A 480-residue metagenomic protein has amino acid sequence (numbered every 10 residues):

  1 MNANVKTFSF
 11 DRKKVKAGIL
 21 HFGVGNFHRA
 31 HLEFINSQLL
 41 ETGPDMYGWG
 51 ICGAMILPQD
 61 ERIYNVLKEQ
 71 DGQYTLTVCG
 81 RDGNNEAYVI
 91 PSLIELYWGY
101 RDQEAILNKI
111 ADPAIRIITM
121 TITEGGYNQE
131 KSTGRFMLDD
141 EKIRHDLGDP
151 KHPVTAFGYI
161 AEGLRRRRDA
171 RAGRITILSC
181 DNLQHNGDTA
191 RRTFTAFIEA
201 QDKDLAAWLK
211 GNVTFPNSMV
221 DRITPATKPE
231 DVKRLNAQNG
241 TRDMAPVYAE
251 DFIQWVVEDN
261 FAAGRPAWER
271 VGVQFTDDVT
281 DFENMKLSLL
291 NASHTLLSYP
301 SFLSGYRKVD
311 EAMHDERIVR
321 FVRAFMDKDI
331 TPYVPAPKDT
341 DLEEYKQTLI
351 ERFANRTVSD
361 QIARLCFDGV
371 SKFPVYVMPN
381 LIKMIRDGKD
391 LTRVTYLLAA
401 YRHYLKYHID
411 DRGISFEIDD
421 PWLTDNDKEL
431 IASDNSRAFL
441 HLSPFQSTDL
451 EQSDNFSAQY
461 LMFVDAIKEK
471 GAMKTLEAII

Functional and structural regions predicted by a protein language model:
M1-I480: Substrate/ligand-engaging "lid" and interaction regions
